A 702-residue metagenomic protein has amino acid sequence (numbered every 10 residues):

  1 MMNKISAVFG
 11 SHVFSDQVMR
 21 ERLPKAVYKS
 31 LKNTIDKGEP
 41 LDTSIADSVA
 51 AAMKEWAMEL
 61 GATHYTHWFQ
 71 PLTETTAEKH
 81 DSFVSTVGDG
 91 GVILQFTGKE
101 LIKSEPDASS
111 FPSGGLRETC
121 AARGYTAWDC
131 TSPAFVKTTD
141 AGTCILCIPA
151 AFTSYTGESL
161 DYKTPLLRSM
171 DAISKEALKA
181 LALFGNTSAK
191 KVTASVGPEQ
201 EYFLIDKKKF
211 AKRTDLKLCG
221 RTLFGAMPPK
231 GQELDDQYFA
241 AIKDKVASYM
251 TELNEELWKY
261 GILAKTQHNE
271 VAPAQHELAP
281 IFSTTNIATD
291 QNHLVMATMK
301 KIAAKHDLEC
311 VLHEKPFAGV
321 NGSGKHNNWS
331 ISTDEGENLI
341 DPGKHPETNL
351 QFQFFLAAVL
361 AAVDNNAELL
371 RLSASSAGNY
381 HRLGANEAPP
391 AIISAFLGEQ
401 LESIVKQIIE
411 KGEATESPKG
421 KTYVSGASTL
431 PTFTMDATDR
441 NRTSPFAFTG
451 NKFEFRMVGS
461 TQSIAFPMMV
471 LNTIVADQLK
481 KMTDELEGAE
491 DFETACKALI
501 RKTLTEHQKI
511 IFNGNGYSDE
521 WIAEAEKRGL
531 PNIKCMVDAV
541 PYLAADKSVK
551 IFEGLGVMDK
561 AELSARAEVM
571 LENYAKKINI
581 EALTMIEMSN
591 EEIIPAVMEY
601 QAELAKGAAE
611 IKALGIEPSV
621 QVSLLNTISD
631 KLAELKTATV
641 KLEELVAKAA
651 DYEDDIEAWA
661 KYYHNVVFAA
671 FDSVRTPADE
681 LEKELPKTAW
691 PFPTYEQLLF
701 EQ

Functional and structural regions predicted by a protein language model:
M1-M2, T119-A127: N-terminal hydrophobic targeting/anchoring segments and the immediately downstream early-domain regions of hydrolases
M2-S15, T34-D36, P229-Y238: Gly-rich Lys/Arg/Thr-decorated short loops/hinges at beta-loop-alpha junctions or inter-strand turns that position
F9-H12, Q17-G98, I102-C120: Histidine/acidic residue-rich metal-binding segments in metalloenzymes
I45, F69, T97, P280 (+5 more regions): Active-site proximal loops enriched in glycine and acidic residues that flank catalytic Cys/His/Asp and coordinate
I45-V49, F69-P71, K99-E100, F152 (+4 more regions): Active-site-proximal loop/turn and secondary-structure-junction residues that shape catalytic pockets, frequently
E74-G90, P106-S109, R213, G220-T222 (+4 more regions): Short linear, low-complexity motifs centered on an aromatic residue
R123-L312, N321-G324, I331-E568: Glycine-rich, acidic/polar active-site loops that bind/position phosphate-bearing ligands
I500-Q702: C-terminal amphipathic alpha-helical interaction region
